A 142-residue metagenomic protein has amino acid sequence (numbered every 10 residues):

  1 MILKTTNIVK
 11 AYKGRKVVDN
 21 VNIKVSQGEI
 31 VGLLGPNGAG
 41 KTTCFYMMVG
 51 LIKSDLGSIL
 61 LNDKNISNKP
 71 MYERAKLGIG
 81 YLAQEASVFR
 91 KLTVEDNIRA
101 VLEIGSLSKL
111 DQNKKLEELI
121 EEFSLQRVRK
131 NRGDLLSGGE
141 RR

Functional and structural regions predicted by a protein language model:
L34-P36: The feature captures the beta-strand-to-loop junction immediately N-terminal to the Walker
V49: Helix-to-loop junction immediately C-terminal to a conserved catalytic motif
G57-N68, L77: Conserved ABC transporter NBD signature motif
K69, K114, K130-R132: Interfacial catalytic loop of ABC nucleotide-binding domains
K91-R99, R129: Short coil-to-helix segment of the ABC ATPase nucleotide-binding domain corresponding to the Q-loop/switch region
L110-V128: Conserved ABC ATPase "signature" region
R132-L136, E140: Conserved ABC ATPase signature
